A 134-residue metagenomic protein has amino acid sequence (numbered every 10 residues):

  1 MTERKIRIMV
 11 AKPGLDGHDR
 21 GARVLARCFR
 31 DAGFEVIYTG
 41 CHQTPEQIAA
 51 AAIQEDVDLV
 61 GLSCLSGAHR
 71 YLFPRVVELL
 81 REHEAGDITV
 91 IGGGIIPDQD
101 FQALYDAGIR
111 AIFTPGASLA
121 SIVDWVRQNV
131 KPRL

Functional and structural regions predicted by a protein language model:
M1-K5, A85: Short, flexible coil/linker segments at domain boundaries that flank nucleotide/cofactor-interacting
K12-G14: Residue-level signal for short, function-critical loop segments
A22-D124, P132: Cofactor-cradling patches in redox/metallo enzymes
